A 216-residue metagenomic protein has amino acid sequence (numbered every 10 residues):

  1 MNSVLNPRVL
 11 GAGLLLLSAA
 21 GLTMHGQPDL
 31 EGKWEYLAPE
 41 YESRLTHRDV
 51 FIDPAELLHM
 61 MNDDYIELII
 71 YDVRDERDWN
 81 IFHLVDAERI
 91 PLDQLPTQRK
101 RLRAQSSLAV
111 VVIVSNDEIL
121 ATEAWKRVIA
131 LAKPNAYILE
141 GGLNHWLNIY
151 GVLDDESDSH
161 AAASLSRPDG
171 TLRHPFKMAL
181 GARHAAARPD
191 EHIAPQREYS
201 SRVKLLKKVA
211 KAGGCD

Functional and structural regions predicted by a protein language model:
M1-I69, D75-D78, S159-D216: Flexible, polar/low-complexity N-terminal or interdomain linker segments that lie immediately upstream of folded
I52-H59, D86-K100: A short, well-structured beta->alpha microelement
D64-I70, D86, A109-V111, P134: Short active-site oxyanion
V73, L92, V114-D117: Structural motif
W79-D86: Short loop/helix-cap segments at secondary-structure boundaries that form the rim of catalytic
E88, S106, L153-S157: Short, hinge-like loop/turn segments at secondary-structure boundaries
R99-I149: Catalytic cysteine-centered active loop of the rhodanese-like fold, especially the PTP/DSP P-loop
E123, A130, H145-F176: Hydrophobic/aromatic-rich core segments of domains that either
